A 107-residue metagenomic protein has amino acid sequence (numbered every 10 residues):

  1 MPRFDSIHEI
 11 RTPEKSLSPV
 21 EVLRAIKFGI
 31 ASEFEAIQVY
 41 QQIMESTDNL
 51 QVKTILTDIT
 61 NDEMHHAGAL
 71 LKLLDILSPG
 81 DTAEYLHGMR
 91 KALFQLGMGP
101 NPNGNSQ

Functional and structural regions predicted by a protein language model:
M1-Q107: Iron-associated oxidoreductase/ferritin-like identity signal
